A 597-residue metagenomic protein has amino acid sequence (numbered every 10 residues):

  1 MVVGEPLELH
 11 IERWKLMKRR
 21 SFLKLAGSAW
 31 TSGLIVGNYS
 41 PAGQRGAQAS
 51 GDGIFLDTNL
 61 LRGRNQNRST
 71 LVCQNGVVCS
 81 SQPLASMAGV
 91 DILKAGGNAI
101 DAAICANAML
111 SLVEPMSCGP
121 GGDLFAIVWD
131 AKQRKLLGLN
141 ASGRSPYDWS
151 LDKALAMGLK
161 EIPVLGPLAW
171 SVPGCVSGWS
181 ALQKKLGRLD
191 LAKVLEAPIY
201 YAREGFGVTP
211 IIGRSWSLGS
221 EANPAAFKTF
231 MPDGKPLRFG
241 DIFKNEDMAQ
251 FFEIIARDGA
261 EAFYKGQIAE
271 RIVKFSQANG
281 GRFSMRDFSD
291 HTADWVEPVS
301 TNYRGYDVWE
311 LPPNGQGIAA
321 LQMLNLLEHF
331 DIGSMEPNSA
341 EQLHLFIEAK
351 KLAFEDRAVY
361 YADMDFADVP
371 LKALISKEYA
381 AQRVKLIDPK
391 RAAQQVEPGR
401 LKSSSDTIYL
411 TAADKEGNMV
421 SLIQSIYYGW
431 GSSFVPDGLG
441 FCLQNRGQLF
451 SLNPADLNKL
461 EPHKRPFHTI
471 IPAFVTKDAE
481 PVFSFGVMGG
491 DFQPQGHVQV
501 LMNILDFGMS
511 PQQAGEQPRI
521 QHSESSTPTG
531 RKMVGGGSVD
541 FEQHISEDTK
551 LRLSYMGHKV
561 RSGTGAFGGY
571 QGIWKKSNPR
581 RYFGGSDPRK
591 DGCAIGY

Functional and structural regions predicted by a protein language model:
M1-S21, S28-T31: N-terminal secretory signal peptides
G4, E12-K15, G37-S69: C-terminal segment of N-terminal export signals and the immediately downstream linker at the start of the mature
S21-G43: N-terminal export signals
S50-M87, D91, A99-K265, A269-G315 (+3 more regions): Noncatalytic scaffold domains of N-terminal-nucleophile
F55-L56, H329-I426, G438-L439, R446 (+1 more regions): Internal maturation/activation junctions in enzymes
L112-L137, F283-S284, N418-F483, Q493 (+3 more regions): Active-site rim segments in enzyme catalytic domains, especially the processed small/beta chain of N-terminal
W295, S404-T407, H468-I470: Short, small/polar residue-rich loop motifs at catalytic or cofactor-binding pockets
K464, H497, D506-G565: Extended C-terminal subregions enriched in glycine
